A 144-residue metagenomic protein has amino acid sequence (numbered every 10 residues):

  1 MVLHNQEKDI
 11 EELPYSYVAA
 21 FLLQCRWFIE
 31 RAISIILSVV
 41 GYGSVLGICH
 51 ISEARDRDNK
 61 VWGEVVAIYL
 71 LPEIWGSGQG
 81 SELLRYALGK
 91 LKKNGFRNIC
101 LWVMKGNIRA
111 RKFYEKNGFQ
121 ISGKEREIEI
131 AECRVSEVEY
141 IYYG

Functional and structural regions predicted by a protein language model:
M1-E73, L84-Y86, K90, E127 (+1 more regions): Acetyl-CoA-dependent GNAT
D58, A67-R85, K92-N94, K105-K112 (+1 more regions): Conserved glycine-rich acetyl-CoA-binding loop
G63, R97-C100, M104-R111, E115-G144: C-terminal "cap" of GNAT-fold acetyltransferases
